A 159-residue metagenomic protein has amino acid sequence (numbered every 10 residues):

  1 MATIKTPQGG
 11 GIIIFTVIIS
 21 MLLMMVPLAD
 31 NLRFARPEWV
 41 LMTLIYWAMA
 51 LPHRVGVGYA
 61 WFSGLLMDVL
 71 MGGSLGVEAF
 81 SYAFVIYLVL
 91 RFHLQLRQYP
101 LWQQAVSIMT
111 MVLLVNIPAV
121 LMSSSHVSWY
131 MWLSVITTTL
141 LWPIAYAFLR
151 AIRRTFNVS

Functional and structural regions predicted by a protein language model:
M1-S159: Terminal, non-globular segments
